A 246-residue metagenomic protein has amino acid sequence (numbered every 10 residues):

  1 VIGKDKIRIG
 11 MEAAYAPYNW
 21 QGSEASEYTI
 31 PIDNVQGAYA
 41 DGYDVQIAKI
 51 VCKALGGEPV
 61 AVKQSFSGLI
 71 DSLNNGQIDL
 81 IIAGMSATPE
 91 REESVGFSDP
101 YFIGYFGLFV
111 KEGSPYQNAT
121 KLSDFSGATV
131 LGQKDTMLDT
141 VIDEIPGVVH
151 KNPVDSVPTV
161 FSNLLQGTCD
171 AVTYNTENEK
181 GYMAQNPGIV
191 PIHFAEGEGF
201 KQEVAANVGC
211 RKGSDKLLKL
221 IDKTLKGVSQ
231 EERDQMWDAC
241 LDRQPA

Functional and structural regions predicted by a protein language model:
V1-M85, E93, H150: Extracytoplasmic small-molecule ligand-binding "clamshell" domains of the periplasmic binding protein/Venus flytrap
A16-Q21, E90, Q117, T140 (+1 more regions): Short, solvent-exposed loop/turn elements at domain surfaces
Y28, V110-T129: Flexible hinge/capping segments at coil-to-helix
I47, K121-D124, K212-G227, E232 (+1 more regions): Short amphipathic alpha-helical coupling segments at ligand-binding clamshell hinges and other catalytic/signaling
V51, L73-N74, L108, F125 (+3 more regions): Hydrophobic residues within well-ordered alpha-helices
G68, G84-S94, V141-E144, P158 (+2 more regions): A ligand-binding cleft/hinge motif common to bilobed small-molecule-binding domains
F102-E112, T176, K180-L225, L241-P245: Periplasmic-binding protein-like
M137-V154, P191-E196, D222-A246: Ligand-binding clefts/hinges and TM-proximal coupling segments of bilobed small-molecule sensing domains
